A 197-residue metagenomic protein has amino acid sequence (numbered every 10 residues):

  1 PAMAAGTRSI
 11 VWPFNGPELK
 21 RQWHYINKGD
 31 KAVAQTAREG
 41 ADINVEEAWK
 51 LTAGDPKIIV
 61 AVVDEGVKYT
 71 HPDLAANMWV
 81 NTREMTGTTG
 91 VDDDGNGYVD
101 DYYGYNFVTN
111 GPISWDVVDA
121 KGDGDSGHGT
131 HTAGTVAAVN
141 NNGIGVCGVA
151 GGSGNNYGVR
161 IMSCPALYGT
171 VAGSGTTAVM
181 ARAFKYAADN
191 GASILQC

Functional and structural regions predicted by a protein language model:
P1-I59, Y69-D73, N77, N106 (+1 more regions): Protease zymogen maturation seam
G40, T176-V179: Soluble or luminal CAZymes and related metallo-dependent hydrolases
E46-T177, N190-S193: Subtilisin-like serine protease catalytic core
R182-G191: Short, well-structured alpha-helical segments in soluble
